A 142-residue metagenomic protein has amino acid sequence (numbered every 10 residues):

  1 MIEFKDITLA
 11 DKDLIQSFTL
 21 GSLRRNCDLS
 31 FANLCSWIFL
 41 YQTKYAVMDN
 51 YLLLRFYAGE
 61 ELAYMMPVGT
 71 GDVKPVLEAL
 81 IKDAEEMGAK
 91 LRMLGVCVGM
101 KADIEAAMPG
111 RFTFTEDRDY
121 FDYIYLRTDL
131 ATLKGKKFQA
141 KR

Functional and structural regions predicted by a protein language model:
M1-M65, T70-P75: N-terminal charged segments
G69-R142: Acyl-donor-binding surface of acyltransferase catalytic domains
